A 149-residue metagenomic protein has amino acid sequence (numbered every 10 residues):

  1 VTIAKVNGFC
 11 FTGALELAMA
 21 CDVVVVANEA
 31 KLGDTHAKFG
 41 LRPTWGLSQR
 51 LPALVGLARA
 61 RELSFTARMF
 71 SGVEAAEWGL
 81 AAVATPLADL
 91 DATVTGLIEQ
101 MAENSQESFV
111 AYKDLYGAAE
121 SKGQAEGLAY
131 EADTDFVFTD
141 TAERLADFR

Functional and structural regions predicted by a protein language model:
T2-E107: Crotonase-fold acyl-CoA enzyme core
A67-V73, A88, A92, G96-R149: C-terminal alpha-helix plus adjacent terminal tail
